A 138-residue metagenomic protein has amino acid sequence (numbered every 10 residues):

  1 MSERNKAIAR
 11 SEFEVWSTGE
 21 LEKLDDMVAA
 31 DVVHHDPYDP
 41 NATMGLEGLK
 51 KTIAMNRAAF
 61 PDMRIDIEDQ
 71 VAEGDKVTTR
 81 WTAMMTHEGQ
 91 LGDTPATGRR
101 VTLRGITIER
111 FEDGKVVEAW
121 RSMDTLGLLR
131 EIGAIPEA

Functional and structural regions predicted by a protein language model:
M1-A138: C-terminal and inter-domain tail/linker signature
